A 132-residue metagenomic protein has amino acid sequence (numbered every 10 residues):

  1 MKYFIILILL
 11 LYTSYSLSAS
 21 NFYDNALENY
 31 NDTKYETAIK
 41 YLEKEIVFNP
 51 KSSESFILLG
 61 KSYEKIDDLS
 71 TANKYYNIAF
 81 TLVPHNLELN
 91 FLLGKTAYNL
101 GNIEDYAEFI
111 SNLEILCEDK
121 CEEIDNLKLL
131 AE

Functional and structural regions predicted by a protein language model:
A19-S20, S53-E54, L87-E88, K120-C121: Helix-start (N-cap) detector for alpha-helical repeat units in TPR-like alpha-solenoids, especially tetratricopeptide
N31-D32, K65-I66, N99-L100, L116 (+1 more regions): Register position in tetratricopeptide repeats
F48, L82, I115-D119: Structural marker of alpha-solenoid helical repeat scaffolds
L58, L92, N126-L130: Canonical tetratricopeptide repeat
